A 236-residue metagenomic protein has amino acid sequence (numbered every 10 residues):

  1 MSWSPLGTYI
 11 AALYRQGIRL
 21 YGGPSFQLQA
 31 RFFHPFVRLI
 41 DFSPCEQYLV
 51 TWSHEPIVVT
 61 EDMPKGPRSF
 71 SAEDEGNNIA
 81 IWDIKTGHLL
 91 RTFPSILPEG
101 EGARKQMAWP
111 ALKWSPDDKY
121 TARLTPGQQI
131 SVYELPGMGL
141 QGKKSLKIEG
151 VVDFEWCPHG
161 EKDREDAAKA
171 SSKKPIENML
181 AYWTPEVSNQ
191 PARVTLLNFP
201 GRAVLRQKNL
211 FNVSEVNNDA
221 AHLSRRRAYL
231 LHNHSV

Functional and structural regions predicted by a protein language model:
M1-Y9, L39-Y48, A111-Y120, D153-M179 (+1 more regions): Blade-terminus and WD-like Trp-Asp/Gly-His loop motifs, strongest in beta-propeller folds
A12, T51, R123, L180-Y182 (+1 more regions): Residue position within the beta-strands of beta-propeller blades
L13-Y14, S53, D74, T125-P126 (+2 more regions): Structural signature of WD-repeat beta-propellers
G17-Y21, V58-S69, D74-I79, Q128-V132 (+1 more regions): Structural motif
G23-F26, I84-K85, L135-M138, F199-R202: Short loop/turn segments that connect beta-strands within beta-propeller blades
Q27-R31, H88-F93, L97-G102, G139-K144 (+1 more regions): A short beta-strand motif characteristic of beta-propeller blades
H34-R38, I96-G100, L146-V152, F211-N217: Short coil/turn segments at the loop-to-beta-strand junctions that recur within blades of beta-propeller repeat folds
W52-D74, P175-N178, Y182-P185, S235-V236: Short, conserved, GDST-rich strand-edge loop motifs in beta-rich repeat architectures
